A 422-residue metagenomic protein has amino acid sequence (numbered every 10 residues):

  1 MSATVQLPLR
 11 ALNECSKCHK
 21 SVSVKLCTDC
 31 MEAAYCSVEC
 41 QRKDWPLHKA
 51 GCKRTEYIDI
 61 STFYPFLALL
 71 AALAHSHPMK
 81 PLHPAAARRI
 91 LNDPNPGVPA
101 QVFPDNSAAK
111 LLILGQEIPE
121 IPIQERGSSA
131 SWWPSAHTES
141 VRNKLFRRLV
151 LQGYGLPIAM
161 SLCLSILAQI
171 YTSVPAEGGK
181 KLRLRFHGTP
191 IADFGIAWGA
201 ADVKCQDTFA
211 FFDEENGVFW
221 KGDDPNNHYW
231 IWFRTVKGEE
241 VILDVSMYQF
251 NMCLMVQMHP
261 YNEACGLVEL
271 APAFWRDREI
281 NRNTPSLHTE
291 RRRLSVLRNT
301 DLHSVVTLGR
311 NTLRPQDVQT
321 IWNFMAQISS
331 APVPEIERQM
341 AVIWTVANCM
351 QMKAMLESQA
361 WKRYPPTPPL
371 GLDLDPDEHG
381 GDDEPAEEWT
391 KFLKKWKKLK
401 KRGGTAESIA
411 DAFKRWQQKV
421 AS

Functional and structural regions predicted by a protein language model:
M1-N226, L254-C265, L270-S422: Short alpha-helical interaction motifs and adjacent low-complexity tails used for partner binding in regulatory proteins
N226-R234: Catalytic nucleophile-His microenvironment captured as a short glycine-rich beta-strand/loop that brackets
K237-M258: Catalytic Cys-His active-site segments of thiol-dependent hydrolases/isopeptidases
